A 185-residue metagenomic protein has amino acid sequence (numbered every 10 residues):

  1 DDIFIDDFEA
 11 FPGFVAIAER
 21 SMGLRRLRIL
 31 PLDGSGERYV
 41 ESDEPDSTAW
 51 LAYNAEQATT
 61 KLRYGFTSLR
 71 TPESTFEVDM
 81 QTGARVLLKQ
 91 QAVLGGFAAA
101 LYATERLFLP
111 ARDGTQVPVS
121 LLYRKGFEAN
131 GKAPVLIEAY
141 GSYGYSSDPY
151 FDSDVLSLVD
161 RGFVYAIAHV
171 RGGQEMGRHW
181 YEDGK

Functional and structural regions predicted by a protein language model:
D1-A18, P45-G65, E105, D152-L156: Conserved beta-propeller blade repeats
D1-I5, E9, L32-A52, Q81-A100: Multi-bladed beta-propeller domains
A16-G23, L30-P31, R63-L69: Beta-strand C-termini and the immediately following turn/loop, strongest in propeller blades
S21-G23, A58, L69-R70, D113-Q116: Short flexible coil/turn linkers enriched for glycine and charged/polar residues that connect secondary-structure
L24-R26, P72-T75, A133: A detector of repeated loop/turn-to-beta-strand junctions in beta-rich toroidal repeat architectures
I29-L30, L51, Y64, F76 (+1 more regions): Basic, low-complexity terminal or inter-domain segments flanking catalytic cores
Q57-V86: Structured, non-catalytic alpha/beta "coupling" segments that mediate domain-domain communication and provide generic
V78-A84, L88-K185: Cap/lid segment of the alpha/beta-hydrolase catalytic domain
